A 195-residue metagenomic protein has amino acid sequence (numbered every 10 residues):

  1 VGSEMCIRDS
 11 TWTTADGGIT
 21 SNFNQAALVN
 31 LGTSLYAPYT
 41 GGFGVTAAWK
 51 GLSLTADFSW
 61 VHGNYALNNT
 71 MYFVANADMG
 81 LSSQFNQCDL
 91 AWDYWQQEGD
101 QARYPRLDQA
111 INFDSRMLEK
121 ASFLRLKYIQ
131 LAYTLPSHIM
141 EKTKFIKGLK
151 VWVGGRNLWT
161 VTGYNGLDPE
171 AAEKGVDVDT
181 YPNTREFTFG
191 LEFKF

Functional and structural regions predicted by a protein language model:
S3, I111, T160-F195: C-terminal beta-signal and terminal closure region of outer-membrane beta-barrel proteins
S3-E4, R8-T55, Q101-Y128, A132-M140: Outer-membrane beta-barrel transmembrane strand signature
A15-S21, A75-C88, P169-V178: Surface-exposed loop/turn segments flanking beta-strands in extracellular/periplasmic regions
A48, S59-V61, G154-L158, K194: Outer-membrane beta-barrel pore domains and translocons
W49-L52, I146-G148, T184-E186: Strand-connecting loop/turn motifs
T55, H62-A66, W159-T162: Flexible loop/turn segments at secondary-structure boundaries
A56, V151-V153, L191: Membrane-embedded beta-strand positions of outer-membrane beta-barrel proteins
V61-K150, G155: Extracytoplasmic gating/loop element in the C-terminal half of outer-membrane beta-barrel translocons and assembly
